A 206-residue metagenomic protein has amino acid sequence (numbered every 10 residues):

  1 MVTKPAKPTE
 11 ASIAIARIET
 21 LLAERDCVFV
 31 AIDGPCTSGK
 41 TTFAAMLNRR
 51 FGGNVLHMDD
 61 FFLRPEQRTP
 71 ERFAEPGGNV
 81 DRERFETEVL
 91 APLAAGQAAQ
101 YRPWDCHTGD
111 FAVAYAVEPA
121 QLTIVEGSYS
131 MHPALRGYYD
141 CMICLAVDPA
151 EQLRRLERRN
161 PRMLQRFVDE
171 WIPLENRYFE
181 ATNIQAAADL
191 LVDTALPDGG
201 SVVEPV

Functional and structural regions predicted by a protein language model:
V2-L21, G137, C141, A150 (+4 more regions): NTP-dependent small-molecule kinase module
V30-A31: Short hydrophobic/aromatic beta-strand immediately N-terminal to the Walker A/P-loop
P35: P-loop (Walker A) phosphate-binding loop of NTP-binding proteins
K40: Conserved lysine of the Walker
F43: Hydrophobic positions on the alpha1 helix immediately C-terminal to the Walker A/P-loop
F51-E66: Short beta-strand-centered segment that lines the nucleotide-binding/catalytic pocket of NTP-utilizing
N54, Q67-A112, L122: Conserved nucleotide-sensing/catalytic segment adjacent to the nucleotide-binding pocket in NTP-handling enzymes
G109-R159: ATP-dependent NMP and nucleoside kinases share a basic, alpha-helical "lid"
